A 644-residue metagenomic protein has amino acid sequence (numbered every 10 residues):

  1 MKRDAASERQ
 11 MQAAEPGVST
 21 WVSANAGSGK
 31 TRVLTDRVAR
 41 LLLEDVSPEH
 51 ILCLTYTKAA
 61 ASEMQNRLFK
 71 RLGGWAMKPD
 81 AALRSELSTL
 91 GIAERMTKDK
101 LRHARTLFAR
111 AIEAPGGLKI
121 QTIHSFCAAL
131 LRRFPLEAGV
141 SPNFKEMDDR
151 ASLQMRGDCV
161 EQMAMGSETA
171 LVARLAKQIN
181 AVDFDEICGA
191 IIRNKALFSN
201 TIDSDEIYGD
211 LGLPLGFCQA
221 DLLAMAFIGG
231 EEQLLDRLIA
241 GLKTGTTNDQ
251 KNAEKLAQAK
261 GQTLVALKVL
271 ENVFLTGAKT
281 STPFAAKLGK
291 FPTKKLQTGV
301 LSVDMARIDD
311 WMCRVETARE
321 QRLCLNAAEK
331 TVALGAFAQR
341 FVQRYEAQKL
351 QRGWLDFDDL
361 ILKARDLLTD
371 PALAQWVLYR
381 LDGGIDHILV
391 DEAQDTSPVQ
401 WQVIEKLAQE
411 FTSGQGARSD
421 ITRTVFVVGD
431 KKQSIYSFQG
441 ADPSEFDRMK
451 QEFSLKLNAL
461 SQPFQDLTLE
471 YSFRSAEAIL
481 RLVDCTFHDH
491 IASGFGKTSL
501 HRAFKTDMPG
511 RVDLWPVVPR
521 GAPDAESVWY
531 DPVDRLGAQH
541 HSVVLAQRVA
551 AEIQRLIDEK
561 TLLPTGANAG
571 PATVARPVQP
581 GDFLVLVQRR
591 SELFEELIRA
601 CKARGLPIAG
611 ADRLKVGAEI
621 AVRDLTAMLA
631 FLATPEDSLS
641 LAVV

Functional and structural regions predicted by a protein language model:
M1-N66, K70, D148-R150, D158 (+4 more regions): Conserved motor-region signature of P-loop NTPase helicases/translocases
M1-S23, R32-V33, H50-L52, G117 (+7 more regions): Accessory N-terminal region flanking or inserted into the helicase ATPase core in nucleic-acid motor proteins
M11, E15-G17, A59, L72-V269 (+6 more regions): Conserved ATP-dependent motor core of P-loop NTPases, especially the RecA-like helicase ATPase domain
N25, H50, F184-L355, N458 (+5 more regions): Conserved ATP-driven helicase/translocase motor core recognized via long, highly charged RecA-like/P-loop NTPase domain
D36, K58, L118-A128, L153-G157 (+22 more regions): Non-catalytic, well-ordered alpha-helical scaffold segments
R37, F126, L130, F134 (+9 more regions): Amphipathic alpha-helical segments in well-ordered regions
L130-A138, F341, Q348, R352 (+6 more regions): A short secondary-structure junction motif
E392: Walker B catalytic acidic pair
